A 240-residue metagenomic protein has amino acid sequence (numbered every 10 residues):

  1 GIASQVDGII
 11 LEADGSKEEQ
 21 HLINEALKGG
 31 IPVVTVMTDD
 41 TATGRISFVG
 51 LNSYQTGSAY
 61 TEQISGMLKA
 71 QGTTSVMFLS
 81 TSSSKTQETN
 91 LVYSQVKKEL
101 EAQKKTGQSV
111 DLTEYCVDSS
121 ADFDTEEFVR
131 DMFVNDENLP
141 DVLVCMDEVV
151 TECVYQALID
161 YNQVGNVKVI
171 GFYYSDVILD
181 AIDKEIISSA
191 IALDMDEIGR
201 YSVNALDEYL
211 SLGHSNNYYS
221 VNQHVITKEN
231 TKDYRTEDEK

Functional and structural regions predicted by a protein language model:
G1-Q5, E12, E25-P32, V36 (+8 more regions): Structured segments of extracytoplasmic/periplasmic soluble domains in secreted or envelope-associated proteins
A3, D7-K28, V96, D111-T113 (+1 more regions): Hydrophobic alpha-helical
G8, I46-S47, S75-K85: Short beta-strand segments enriched in small/hydrophobic residues
E18-Q55, S175-D183, I187: Flexible loop/hinge segments that line or gate small-molecule binding clefts
V34, K168-I170, I226: Structural detector of well-ordered beta-strand residues that form the stable sheet scaffold of enzyme domains
V49-S75, F123-E126, Y174-I178, L193-S211: Hydrophobic alpha-helical segments within soluble ligand-binding/sensing domains
T56-Q63, Q87-V110, D124, F128 (+2 more regions): Short, solvent-exposed amphipathic alpha-helices that sit in or adjacent to ligand/effector-binding or catalytic
D194-K240: Hinge/cleft segment of the Venus flytrap/periplasmic-binding protein
